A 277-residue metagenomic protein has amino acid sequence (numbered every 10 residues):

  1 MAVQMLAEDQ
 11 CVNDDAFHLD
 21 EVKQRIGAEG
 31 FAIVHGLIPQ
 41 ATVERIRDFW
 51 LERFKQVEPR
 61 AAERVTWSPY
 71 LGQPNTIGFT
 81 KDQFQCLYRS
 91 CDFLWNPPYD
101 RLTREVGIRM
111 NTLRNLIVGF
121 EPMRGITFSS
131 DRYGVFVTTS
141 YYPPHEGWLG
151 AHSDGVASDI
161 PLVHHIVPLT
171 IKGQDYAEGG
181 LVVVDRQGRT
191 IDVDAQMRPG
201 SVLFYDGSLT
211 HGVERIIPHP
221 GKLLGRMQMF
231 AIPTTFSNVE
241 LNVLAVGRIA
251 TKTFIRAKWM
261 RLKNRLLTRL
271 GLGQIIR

Functional and structural regions predicted by a protein language model:
M1-E29, I255-R277: Fe(II)/2-oxoglutarate
A32-I38: Short amphipathic
L51-E63: Cytochrome P450 catalytic domain signature, combining two hallmark sequence patches
Q73-F136: Signature of the catalytic double-stranded beta-helix
L94, I126-T127, S140-Y141, L149-A151 (+2 more regions): Active-site environment of non-heme Fe oxygenases that use a 2-His-1-carboxylate facial triad
T127-D131, D154-D159, G173: Short, conserved, surface-exposed binding loops centered on an aromatic residue
T139-A157, T170-I171: Conserved short histidine dyad/triad with adjacent acidic residue
P161, K172-R277: Catalytic core of Fe(II)/2-oxoglutarate
